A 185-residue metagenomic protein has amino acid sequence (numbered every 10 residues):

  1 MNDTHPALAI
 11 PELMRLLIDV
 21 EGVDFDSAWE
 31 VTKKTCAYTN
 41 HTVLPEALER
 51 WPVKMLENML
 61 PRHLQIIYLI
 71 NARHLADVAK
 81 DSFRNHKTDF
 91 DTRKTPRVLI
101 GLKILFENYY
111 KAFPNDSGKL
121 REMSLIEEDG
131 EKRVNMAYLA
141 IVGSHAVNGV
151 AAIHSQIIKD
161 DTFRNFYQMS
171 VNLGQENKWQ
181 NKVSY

Functional and structural regions predicted by a protein language model:
M1-Y185: A conserved ligand/cofactor-binding region detector
